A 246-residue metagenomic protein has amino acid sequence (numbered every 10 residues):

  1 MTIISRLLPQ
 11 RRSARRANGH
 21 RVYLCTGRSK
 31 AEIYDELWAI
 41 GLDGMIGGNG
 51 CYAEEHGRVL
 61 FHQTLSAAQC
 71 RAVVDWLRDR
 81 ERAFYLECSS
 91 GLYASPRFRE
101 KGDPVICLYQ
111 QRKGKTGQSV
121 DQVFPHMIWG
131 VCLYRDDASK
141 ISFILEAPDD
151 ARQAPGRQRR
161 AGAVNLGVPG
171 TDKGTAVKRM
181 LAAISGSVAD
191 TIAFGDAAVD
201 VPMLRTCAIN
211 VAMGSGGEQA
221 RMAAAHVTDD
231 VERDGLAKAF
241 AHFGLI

Functional and structural regions predicted by a protein language model:
T2-H20, H62-R71, Q110, V168-A182 (+1 more regions): Short, acidic loop-to-helix structural element flanking the phosphoryl-transfer center in phosphate-processing enzymes
L7-K101: Active-site phosphate-binding/coordination module
R15, T26, N49, V131 (+4 more regions): Residue-level signal for inorganic ion chemistry
E32-D35, F143, A176, P202-M203 (+2 more regions): Phosphate- and divalent-cation-binding pockets in alpha/beta enzyme and binding domains that engage nucleotide-derived
I40-G41, N49, A147-R152, T206-C207 (+1 more regions): Short, structured coil segments at secondary-structure junctions
L42-G50, Q63, G156, N210-G214 (+1 more regions): Short hydrophobic/aromatic-enriched beta-strand-loop microsegments
R82-T206, S215: Conserved acidic, metal-coordinating active-site core of Asp-based, Mg2+-dependent phosphoryl-transfer enzymes
T206, N210-I246: Asp-based, Mg2+/Mn2+-dependent phosphohydrolase catalytic module
